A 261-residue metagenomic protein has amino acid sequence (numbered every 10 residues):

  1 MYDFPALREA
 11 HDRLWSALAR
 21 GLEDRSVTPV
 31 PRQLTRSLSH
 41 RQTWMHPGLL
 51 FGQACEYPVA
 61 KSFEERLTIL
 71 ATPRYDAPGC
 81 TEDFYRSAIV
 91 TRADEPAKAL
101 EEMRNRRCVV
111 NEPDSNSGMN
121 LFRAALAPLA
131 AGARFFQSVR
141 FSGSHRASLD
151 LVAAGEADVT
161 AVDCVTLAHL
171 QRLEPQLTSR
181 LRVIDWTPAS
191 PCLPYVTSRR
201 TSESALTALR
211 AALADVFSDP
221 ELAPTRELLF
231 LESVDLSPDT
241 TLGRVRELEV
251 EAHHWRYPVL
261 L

Functional and structural regions predicted by a protein language model:
M1-G21, E82-S148, A223-S233, D239-L242: Bilobed "Venus flytrap"/periplasmic-binding protein-like clamshell domains and structurally analogous long
M1-R66, A71-Y75, E82-F84, E221-L261: N-terminal hydrophobic or amphipathic helices and topogenic motifs
W44, M103, V152-A153: Hydrophobic residues within well-ordered alpha-helices
L50, A54-E64, P128, A153 (+1 more regions): A ligand-binding cleft/hinge motif common to bilobed small-molecule-binding domains
A54-Y57, D94, P113, V165 (+1 more regions): Solvent-exposed coil/turn segments that connect beta secondary-structure elements in extracytoplasmic/periplasmic
A71-P73, G79, D83-R86, P175-A211 (+1 more regions): Periplasmic-binding protein-like
N120-A133, Q137, F141-A153, T178-R180 (+4 more regions): Hydrophobic, well-ordered secondary-structure segments that either form specific early membrane-associated helices used
R210-R226: Short glycine/proline-rich, acidic loop/turn segments that cap or connect secondary-structure elements
